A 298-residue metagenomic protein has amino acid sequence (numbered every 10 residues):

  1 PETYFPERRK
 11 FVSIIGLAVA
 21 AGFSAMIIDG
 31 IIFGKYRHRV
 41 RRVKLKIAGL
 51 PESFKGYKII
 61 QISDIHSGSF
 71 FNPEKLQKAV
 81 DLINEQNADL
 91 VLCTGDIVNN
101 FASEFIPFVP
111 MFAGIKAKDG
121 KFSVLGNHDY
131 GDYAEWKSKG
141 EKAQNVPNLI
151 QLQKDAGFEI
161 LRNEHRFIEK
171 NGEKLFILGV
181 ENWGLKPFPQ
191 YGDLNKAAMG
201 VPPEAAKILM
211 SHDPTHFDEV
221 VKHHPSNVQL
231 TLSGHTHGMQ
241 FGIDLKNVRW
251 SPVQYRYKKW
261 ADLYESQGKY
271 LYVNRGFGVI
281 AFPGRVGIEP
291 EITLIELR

Functional and structural regions predicted by a protein language model:
P1, A20-A21, E169, V228: Short amphipathic alpha-helical segments with coiled-coil-like heptad repeat character
E2-G22: N-terminal secretory signal peptides and thylakoid transit peptides that target proteins across membranes
E7-R8, R41, A156: Generic detector of short, well-ordered, non-transmembrane alpha-helical segments enriched in hydrophobic residues
F23-I27: Transmembrane alpha-helix boundary/anchor motif
I28-R41: Aromatic-capped interface at the extracytoplasmic side of an N-terminal signal-anchor transmembrane helix
L50-R298: Soluble catalytic domains of enzymes that build or remodel membrane lipids, polysaccharides, and related
